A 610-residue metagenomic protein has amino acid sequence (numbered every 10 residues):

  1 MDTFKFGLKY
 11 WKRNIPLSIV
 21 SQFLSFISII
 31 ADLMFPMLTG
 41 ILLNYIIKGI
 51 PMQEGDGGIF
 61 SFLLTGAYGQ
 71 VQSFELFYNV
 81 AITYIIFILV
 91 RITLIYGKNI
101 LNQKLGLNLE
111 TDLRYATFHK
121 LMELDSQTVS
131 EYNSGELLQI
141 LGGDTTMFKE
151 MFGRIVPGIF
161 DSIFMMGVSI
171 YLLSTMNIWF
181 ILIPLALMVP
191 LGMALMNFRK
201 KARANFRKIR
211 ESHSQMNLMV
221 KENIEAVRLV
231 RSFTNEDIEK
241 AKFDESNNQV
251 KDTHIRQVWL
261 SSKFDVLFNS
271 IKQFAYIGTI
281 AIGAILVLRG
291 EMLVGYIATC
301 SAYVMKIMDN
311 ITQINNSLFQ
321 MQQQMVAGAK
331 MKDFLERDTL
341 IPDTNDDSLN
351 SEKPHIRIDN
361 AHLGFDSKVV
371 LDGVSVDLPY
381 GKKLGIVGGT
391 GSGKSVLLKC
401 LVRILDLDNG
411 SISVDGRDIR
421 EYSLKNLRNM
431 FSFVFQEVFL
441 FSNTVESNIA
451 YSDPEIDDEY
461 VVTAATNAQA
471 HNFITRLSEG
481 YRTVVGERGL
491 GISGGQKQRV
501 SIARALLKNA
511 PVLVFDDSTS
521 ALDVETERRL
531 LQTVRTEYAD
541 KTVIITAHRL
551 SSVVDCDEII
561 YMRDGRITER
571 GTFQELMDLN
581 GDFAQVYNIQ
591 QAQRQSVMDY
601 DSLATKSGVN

Functional and structural regions predicted by a protein language model:
R13, S18-I30, V90, R154-K208 (+2 more regions): Transmembrane helices of ABC transporter permease
P16-I41, V80, Y84, N99-N102 (+3 more regions): Alpha-helical segments in transporter systems
I19-L94, S174-I181, G290, V294: Transmembrane helix-loop-helix hairpins at lipid-water interfaces of multipass membrane proteins, especially the type-1
Y84-R91, I95, M188-G192, M196 (+3 more regions): Hydrophobic alpha-helical segments in the permease module
N102, K120-M166: Juxtamembrane loop-to-helix connectors within ABC transporter transmembrane domains
Y132-G135, K208-R256: Loop segments that connect adjacent transmembrane helices in multi-pass transporters
E225, R231, N235, W259 (+3 more regions): Cytosolic ends of transmembrane helices, especially the final helix of ABC transmembrane type-1 domains
L349-N610: ABC-type nucleotide-binding domain
